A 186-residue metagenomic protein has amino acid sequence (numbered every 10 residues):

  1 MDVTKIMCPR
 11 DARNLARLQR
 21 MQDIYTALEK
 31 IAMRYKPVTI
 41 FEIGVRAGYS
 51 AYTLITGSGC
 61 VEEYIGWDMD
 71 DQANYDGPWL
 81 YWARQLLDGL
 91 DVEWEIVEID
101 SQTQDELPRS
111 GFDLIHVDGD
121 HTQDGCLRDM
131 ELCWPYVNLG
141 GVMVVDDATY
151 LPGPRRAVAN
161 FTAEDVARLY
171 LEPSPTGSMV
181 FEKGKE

Functional and structural regions predicted by a protein language model:
M1-Q22: Mobile, glycine- and charge-enriched loop segments and immediately flanking short secondary-structure elements within
N14, Y25-E186: S-adenosylmethionine/decaboxylated-SAM
